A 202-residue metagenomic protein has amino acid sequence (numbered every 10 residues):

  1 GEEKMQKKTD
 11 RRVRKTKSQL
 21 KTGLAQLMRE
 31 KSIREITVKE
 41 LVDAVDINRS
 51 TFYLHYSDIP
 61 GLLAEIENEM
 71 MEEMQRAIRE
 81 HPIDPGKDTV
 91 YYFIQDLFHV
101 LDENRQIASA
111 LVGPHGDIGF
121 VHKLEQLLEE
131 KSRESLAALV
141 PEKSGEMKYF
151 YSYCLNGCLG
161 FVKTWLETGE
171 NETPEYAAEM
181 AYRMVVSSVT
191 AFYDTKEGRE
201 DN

Functional and structural regions predicted by a protein language model:
E2-K31: Basic, helix-initiating cap at the start of DNA-binding domains
G23, H55, E65: Residues in the recognition helix of alpha-helical DNA-binding motifs
L27-G61: Helix-turn-helix
T37-V38, I66-Q75: Short, basic, alpha-helical segments at the C-terminal edge of helix-turn-helix-like DNA-binding modules
M74, I78, L128, S132-S135 (+1 more regions): Terminal, non-globular segments
R79-I107: Hydrophobic alpha-helical connector segments
H115-V140, G145-G160, V186, T190: Amphipathic alpha-helical packing segments from all-alpha helical-bundle domains
N156, T164-N202: C-terminal peripheral helix-coil segments that are non-catalytic and often amphipathic
